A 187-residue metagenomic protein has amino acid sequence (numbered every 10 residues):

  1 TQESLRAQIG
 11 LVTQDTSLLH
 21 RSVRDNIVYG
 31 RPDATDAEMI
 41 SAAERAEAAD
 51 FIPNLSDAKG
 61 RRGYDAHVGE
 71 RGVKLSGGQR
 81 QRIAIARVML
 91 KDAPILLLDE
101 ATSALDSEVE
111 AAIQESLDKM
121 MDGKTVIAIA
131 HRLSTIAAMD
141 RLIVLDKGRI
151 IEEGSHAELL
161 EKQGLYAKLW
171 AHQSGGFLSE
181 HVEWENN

Functional and structural regions predicted by a protein language model:
E3-V28, A37-A46, R62-Q163: ABC-family ATPase nucleotide-binding domain "signature/switch" substructure
N26, D36, N54, N186-N187: Detector for Asparagine
P32: Cationic, histidine-enriched alpha-helical/coil surfaces that engage anionic ligands
A46-A48, L169: Conserved short alpha-helical segment within the C-terminal cytosolic histidine kinase catalytic core
A49-R61: Conserved H-loop
P53-N54, G78, L169: Residue-level detector of family-conserved "landmark" positions at structurally sensitive sites
A58-K59, I83, S174: Positions that flank functional sites
E161-N187: C-terminal boundary and immediately downstream tail of ABC-type ATPase nucleotide-binding domains
